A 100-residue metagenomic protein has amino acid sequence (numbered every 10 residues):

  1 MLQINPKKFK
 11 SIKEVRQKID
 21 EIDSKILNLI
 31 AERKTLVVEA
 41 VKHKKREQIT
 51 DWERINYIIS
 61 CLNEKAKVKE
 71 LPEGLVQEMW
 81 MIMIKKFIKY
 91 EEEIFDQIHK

Functional and structural regions predicted by a protein language model:
M1-K100: Domain-level signature for soluble enzymes in the chorismate/prephenate branch of the shikimate pathway
